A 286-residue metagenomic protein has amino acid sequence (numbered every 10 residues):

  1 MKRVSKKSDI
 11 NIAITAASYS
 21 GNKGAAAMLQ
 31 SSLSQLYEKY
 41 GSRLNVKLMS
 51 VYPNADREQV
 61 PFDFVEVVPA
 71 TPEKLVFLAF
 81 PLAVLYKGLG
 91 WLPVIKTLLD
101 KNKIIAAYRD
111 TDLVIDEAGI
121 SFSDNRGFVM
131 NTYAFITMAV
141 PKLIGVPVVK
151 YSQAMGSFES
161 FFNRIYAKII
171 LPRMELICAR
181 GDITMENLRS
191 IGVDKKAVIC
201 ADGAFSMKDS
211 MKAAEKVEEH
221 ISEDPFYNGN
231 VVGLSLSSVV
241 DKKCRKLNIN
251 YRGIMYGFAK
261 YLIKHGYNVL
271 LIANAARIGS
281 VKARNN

Functional and structural regions predicted by a protein language model:
M1-N286: Active-site anion-handling motifs in enzyme catalytic cores
